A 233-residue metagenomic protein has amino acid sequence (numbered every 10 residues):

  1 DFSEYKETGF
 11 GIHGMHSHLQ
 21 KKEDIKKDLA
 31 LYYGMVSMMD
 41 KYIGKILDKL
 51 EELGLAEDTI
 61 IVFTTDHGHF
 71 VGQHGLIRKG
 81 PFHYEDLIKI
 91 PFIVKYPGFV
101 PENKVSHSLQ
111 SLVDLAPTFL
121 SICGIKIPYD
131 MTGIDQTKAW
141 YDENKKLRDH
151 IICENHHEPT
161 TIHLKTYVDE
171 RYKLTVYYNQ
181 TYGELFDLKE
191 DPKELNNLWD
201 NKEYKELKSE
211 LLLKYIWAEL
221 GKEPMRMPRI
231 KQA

Functional and structural regions predicted by a protein language model:
D1, Q232-A233: Accessible peptide chain termini
D1-L109, I122-I125, Y129-D130, V176-N179 (+2 more regions): Active-site-proximal cap/lid insertion segments
G44, D48, Y141, L213-I216: Surface-exposed alpha-helical segments enriched in charged/polar residues
H67-Q73, V100, V113-A116, S121-L188 (+3 more regions): C-terminal cap/loop subdomain of S1 sulfatases and analogous C-terminal strand-loop tails that border
K89-I90, Y96-P97, L212-W217, P224-R226: Short, charged/polar low-complexity linear motifs in solvent-exposed/disordered segments
E194-L198: Carboxylate-dense, calcium-coordinating segments in secreted/extracellular and ER-lumen proteins
L207-L211: Short amphipathic alpha-helical coupling segments at ligand-binding clamshell hinges and other catalytic/signaling
